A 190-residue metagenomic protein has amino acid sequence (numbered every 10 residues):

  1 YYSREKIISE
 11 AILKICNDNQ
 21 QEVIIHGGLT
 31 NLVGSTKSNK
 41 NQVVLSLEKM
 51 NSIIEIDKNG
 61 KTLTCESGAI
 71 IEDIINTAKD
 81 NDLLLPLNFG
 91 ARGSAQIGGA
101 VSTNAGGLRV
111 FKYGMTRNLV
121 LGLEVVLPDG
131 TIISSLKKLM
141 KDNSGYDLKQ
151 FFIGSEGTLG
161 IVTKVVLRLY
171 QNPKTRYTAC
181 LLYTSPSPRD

Functional and structural regions predicted by a protein language model:
Y2, Y183-D190: Conserved small/polar residues in nucleotide/adenosyl-binding loops
K6-F152: FAD-binding glycine-rich core of flavoenzymes that anchor FAD
N81, I161-V162: C-terminal structural segment of proteins
F152-I161: Conserved phosphate/anionic-ligand binding catalytic regions in large, soluble enzymes, centered on
L169-Y170: Glycine-rich, small/acidic residue-mixed loop/short-helix segments
K174-L182: Short glycine-/aliphatic-rich beta-strand segments at the starts of folded cytosolic domains
